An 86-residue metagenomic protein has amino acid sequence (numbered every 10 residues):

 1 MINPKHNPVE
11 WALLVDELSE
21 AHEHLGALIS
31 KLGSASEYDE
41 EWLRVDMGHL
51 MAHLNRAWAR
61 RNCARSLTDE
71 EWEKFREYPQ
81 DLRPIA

Functional and structural regions predicted by a protein language model:
M1-I2, L50: Short hydrophobic/aromatic-rich motifs at helix boundaries and adjacent loops
I2-S36: N-terminal acidic leader/helix
I2-V9, L13-D16, L67-A86: Long, non-catalytic architectural segments outside compact domain cores
H22-L32, M51-R61, P79, R83: A structural signal for well-ordered alpha-helices, especially hydrophobic packing surfaces of coiled-coils
D39-E77: Short, charge-rich amphipathic interface segments used for partner binding and complex assembly
